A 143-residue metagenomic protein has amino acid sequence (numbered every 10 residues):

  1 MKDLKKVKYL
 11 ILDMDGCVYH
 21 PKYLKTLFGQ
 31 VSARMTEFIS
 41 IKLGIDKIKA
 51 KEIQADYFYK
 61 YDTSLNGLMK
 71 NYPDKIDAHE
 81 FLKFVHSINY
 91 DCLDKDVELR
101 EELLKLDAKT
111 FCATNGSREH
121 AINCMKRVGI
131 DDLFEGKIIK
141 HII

Functional and structural regions predicted by a protein language model:
D3-V97, E119-H120: N-terminal helical cap/lid subdomain that shapes the substrate entry/recognition surface in HAD-like hydrolases
V7, D107-A108, F134-E135: Short, well-ordered alpha-helix to beta-strand connector turns
E52, K109-C112: Short, charged, low-hydrophobicity "junction" segments
K75, L106-T110, I130: Short glycine/proline-enriched coil/turn segments at helix->beta-strand junctions
D91, F111, S117-I143: Substrate-recognition "cap/lid" segment bordering the active-site pocket of phosphatases
E98-D107: Catalytic-core regions built around general acid/base machinery
